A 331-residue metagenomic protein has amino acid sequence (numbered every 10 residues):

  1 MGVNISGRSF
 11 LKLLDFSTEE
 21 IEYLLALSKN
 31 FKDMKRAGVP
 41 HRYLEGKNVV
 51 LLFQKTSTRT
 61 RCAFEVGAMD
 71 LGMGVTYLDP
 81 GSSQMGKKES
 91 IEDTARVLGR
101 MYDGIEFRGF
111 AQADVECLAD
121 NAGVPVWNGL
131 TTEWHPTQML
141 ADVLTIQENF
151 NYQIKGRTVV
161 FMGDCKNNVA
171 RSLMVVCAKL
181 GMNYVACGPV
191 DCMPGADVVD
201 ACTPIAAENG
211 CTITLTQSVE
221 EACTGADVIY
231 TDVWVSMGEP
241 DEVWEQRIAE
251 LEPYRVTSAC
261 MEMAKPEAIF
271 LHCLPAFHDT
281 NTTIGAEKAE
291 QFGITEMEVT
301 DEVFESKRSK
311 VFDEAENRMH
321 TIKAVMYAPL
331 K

Functional and structural regions predicted by a protein language model:
M1-C62, V66: Positively charged, low-complexity intrinsically disordered leader regions
V39, D103-V176, H272: Anion-binding alpha/beta catalytic cores of soluble intermediary-metabolism enzymes, centered on
N48-M101: Active-site cofactor/substrate anionic-group-binding motifs, chiefly glycine- and Lys/Arg-rich phosphate-binding loops
Q54-V66, N151-D232, M237-E239: Glycine-rich phosphate/diphosphate-binding loop of Rossmann-like nucleotide-binding domains
I154, A178, A259-A268, S306: Short, conserved loop/helix-junction motifs that constitute active-site signature segments in enzyme catalytic cores
P204-D301: Rossmann-like adenosine-cofactor binding region
A289-K331: C-terminal helix-to-coil terminal segments
